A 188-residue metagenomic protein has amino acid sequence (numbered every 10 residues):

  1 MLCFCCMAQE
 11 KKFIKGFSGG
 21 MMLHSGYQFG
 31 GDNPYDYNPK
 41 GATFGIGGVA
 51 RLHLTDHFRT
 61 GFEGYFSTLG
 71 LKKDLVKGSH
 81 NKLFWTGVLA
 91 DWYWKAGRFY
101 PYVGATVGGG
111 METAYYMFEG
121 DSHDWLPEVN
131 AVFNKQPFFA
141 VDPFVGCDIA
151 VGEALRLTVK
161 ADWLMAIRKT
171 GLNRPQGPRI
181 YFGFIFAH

Functional and structural regions predicted by a protein language model:
M1-A8: Hydrophobic h-region of N-terminal signal peptides that target proteins for export in Gram-negative bacteria
A8-L54, R59-E63, R179, G183-H188: Short glycine/proline- and aromatic-enriched beta-strand/turn motifs that initiate or cap beta-hairpins
K15-F17, K40-I46, H80-T86, F99 (+2 more regions): Residues that define the transmembrane beta-barrel architecture of outer-membrane proteins
M21, V103-A105, V159-D162: Extended hydrophobic secondary-structure segments that form protein cores and membrane-embedded regions
Y27, R51-W125, F139-V141, I149-L155 (+1 more regions): Gram-negative (and chloroplast) outer-membrane scaffold detector with strong preference for beta-barrel transmembrane
G31-D36, K72-G78, P127-F133, A166-L172: Extracellular loop and loop/strand-boundary signature of outer-membrane beta-barrel proteins
G146: Short, surface-exposed tryptophan/glycine-enriched loops that mediate extracellular molecular recognition
K160-A187: C-terminal/domain-terminus segments
